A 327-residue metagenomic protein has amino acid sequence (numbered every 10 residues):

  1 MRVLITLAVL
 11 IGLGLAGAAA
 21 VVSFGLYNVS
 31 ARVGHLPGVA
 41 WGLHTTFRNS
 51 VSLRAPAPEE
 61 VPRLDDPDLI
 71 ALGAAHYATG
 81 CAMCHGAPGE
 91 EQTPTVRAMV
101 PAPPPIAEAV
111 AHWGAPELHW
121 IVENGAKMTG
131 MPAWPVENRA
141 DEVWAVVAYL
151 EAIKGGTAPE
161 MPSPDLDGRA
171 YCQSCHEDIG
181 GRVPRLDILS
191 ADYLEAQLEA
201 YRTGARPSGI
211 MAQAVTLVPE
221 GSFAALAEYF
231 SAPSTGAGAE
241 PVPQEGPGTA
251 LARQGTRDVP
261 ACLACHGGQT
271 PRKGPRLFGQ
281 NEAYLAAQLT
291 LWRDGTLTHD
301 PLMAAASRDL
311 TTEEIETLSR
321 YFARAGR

Functional and structural regions predicted by a protein language model:
R2-A87, T93-V96, A109-E123, P132-A152 (+5 more regions): Periplasmic c-type cytochrome electron-transfer domains
T93-M99, R182-D187, K273-G279: Short cysteine/histidine-rich zinc-coordinating motifs and their immediately flanking basic loops
P94, V100, S190-A212, P241 (+3 more regions): Extended intrinsically disordered, low-complexity coil regions enriched in Ser, Thr, Gly, Ala and often Pro
A102, K127, G168-Y171, R182 (+5 more regions): Cysteine-rich, disulfide-stabilized extracellular repeat modules
P164-G180, A239-P243, R253-G267: Extended amphipathic alpha-helical interaction segments
A205-G209, L217, L226-Y229, S234-V259: Flexible internal linker/loop segments at domain or repeat junctions
P260-R327: C-terminal functional regions that serve as terminal interaction/effector modules
